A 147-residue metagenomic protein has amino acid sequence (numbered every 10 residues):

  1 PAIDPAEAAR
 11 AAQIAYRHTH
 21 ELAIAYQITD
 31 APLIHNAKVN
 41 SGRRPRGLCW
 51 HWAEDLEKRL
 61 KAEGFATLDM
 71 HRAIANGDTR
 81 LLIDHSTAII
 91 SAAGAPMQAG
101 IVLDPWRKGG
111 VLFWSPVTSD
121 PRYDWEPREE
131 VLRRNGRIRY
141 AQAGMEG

Functional and structural regions predicted by a protein language model:
P1-A37: Secondary-structure boundary elements
I3-A6, L33, N40, R72 (+2 more regions): Generic preference for well-ordered secondary structure
A15-R17, M70-H71, W125: Generic hydrophobic, helix-prone segments enriched in Leu/Val/Ile
A23-Y26, S41-H51, T87-I90: Short, charged low-complexity intrinsically disordered segments located at boundaries of structured domains
A25-I28, P32, L82-T87, T118-R122 (+1 more regions): General N-terminal targeting signals
L33-R72, N76-L81: Mid-length scaffold segments of soluble, non-membrane domains
K61-L112: Hydrophobic/aromatic-rich core segments of domains that either
A92-G147: A recognition module on extended beta-rich or small alphabeta surfaces enriched in W/G with H and D/E
